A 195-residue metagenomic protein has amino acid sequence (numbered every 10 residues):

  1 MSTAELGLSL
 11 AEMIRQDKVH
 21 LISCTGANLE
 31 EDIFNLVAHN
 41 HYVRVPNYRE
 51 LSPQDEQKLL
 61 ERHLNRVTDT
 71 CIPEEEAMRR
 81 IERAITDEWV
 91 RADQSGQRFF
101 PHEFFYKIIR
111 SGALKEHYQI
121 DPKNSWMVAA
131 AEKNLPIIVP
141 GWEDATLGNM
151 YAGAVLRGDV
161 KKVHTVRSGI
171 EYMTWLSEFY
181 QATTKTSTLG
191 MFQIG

Functional and structural regions predicted by a protein language model:
T3-I194: Conserved catalytic alpha/beta core of Sir2/sirtuin-type deacylases, generalized to analogous enzyme cores that bind
